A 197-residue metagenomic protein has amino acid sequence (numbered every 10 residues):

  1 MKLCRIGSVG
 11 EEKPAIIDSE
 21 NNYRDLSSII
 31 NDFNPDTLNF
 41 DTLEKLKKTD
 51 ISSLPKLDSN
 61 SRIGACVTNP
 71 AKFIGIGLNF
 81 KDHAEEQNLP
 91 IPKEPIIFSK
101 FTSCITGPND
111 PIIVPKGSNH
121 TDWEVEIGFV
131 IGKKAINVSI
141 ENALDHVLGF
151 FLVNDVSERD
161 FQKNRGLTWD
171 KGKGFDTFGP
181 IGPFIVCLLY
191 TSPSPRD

Functional and structural regions predicted by a protein language model:
M1-P95: N-terminal non-catalytic cap/leader segment that marks the start of a structured domain
C4, I63-A65, E85-N88, I112-T121 (+4 more regions): A generic local secondary-structure boundary/capping motif
P90, I97-F101, N142-W169, F175-D176: Flexible glycine-rich active-site/ligand-binding loops centered on an Asp-His dyad
I91-P108, T121-W123: Structural signature of FAD isoalloxazine-binding scaffolds in flavoprotein oxidoreductases
K100-T102, K116, W123-I127, I131-K133 (+2 more regions): Short, structured patches in soluble enzyme cores that scaffold and shape functional sites
P180-V186: A mid-sequence, solvent-exposed acidic-amphipathic segment
Y190-D197: Conserved small/polar residues in nucleotide/adenosyl-binding loops
